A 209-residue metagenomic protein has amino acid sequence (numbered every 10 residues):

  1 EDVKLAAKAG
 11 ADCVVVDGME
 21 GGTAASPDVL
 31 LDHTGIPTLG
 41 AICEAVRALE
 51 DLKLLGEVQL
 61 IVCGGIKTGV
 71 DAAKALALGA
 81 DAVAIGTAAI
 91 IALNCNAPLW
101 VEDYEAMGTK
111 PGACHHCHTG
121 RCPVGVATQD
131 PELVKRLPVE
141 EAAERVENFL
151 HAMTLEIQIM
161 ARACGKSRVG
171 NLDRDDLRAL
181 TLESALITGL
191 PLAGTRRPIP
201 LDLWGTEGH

Functional and structural regions predicted by a protein language model:
E1-P131: Glycine-rich phosphate/ribose-binding loops and adjacent secondary-structure elements that form binding surfaces
D130-H209: C-terminal extensions of enzymes
